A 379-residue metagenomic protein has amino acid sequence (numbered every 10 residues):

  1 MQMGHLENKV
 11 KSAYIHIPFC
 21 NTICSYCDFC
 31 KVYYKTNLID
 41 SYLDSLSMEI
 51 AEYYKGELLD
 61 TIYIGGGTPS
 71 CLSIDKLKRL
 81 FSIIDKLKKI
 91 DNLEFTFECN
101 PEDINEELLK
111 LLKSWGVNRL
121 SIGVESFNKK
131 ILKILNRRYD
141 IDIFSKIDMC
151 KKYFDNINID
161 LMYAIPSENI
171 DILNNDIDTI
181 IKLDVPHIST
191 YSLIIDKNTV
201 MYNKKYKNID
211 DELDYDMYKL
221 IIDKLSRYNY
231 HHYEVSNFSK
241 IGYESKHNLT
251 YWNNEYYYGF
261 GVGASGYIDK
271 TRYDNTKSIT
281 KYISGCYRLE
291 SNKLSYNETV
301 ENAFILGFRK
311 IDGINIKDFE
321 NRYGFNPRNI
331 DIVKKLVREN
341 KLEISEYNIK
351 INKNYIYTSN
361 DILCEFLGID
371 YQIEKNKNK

Functional and structural regions predicted by a protein language model:
M1-Y14, F29, K55-E57: N-terminal [4Fe-4S]-dependent radical SAM core
P18-K31: Local cysteine-cluster metal-coordination motifs and their immediate loop/turn environment, predominantly Fe-S cluster
F29-D223: Conserved non-cysteine loop/helix-boundary elements of the Radical SAM core domain that shape
I165-I170, V185-I209, H232-L249, A264-I279 (+1 more regions): Flexible glycine/acidic-rich beta-alpha junction loops that bind and position SAM and/or redox cofactors in anaerobic
L249-N254, G259-V337: Hydrophobic, secondary-structure "cap" segments at the distal end of domains
V337-Y347: A short, conserved structural fragment
N348-N352: Minor-groove-contacting beta-hairpin "wing" of winged helix-turn-helix DNA-binding domains
Y355-K379: Short, amphipathic alpha-helical interaction segments positioned at domain boundaries
